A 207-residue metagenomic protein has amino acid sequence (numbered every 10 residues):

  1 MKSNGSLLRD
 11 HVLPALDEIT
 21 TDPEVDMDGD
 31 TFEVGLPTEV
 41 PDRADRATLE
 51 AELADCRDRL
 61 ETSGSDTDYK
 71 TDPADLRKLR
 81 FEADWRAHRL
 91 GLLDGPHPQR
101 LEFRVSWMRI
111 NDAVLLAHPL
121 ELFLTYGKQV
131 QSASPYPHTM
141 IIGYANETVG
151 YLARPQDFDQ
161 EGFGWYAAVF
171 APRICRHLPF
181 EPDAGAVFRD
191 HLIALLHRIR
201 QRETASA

Functional and structural regions predicted by a protein language model:
M1-A207: Non-catalytic substrate/cofactor recognition surfaces at enzyme active-site rims
